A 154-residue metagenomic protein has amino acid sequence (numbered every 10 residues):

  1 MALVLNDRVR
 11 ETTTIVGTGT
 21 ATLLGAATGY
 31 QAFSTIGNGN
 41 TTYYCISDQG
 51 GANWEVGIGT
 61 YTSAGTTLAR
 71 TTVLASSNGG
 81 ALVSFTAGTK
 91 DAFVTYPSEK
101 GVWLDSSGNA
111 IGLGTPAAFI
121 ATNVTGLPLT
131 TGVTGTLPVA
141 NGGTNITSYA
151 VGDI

Functional and structural regions predicted by a protein language model:
A2-D7, T14-I154: Extracellular repetitive beta-rich solenoid segments
